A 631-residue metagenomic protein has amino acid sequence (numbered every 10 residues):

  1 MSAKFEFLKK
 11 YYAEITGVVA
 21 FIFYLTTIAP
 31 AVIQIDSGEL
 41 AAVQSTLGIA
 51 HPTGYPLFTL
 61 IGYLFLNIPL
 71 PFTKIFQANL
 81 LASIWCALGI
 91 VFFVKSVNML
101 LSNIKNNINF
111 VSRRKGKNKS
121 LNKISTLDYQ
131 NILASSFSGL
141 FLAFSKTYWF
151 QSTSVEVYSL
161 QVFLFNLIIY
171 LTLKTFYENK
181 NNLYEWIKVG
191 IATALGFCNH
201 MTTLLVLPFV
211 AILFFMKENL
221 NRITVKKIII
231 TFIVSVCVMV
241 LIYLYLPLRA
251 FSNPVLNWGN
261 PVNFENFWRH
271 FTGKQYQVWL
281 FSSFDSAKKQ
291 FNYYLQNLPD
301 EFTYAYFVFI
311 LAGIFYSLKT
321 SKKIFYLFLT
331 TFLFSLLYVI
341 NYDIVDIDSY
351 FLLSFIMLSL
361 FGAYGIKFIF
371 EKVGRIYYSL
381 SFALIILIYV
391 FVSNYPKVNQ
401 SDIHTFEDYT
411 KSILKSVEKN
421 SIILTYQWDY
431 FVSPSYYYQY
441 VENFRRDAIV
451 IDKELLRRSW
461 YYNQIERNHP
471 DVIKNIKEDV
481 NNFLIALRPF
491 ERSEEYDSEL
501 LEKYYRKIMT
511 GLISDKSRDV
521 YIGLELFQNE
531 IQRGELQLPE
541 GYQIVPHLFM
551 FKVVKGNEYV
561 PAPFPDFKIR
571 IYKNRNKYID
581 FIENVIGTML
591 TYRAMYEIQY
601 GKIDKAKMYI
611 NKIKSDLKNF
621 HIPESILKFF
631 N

Functional and structural regions predicted by a protein language model:
E14, L80-K123, L164-K174, A312 (+1 more regions): Transmembrane-helix motifs of polytopic, lipid-linked glycan transferases
V43-T46, S138-L140, Y184-N199: Membrane-interface alpha helices of multi-pass inner-membrane proteins
L101, S125-Y129, I168-K188, L195 (+2 more regions): Membrane-interface transmembrane helices that cradle and orient dolichyl/undecaprenyl
Y129, L318-K322, Y364-S393: Signature aromatic-anchored transmembrane alpha helix within multi-pass, membrane-resident enzymes that catalyze glycan
F176-Y177, L205-C237, I386: Perimembrane helix-loop-helix junctions
P299-K322: Hydrophobic, aromatic-rich transmembrane alpha-helices and their immediate juxtamembrane boundary segments
Y326-L329, L337-E371: Hydrophobic/aromatic-rich transmembrane helices and adjacent perimembrane loops
K411-I422, N443-N631: C-terminal luminal/periplasmic domains and tails of membrane-associated envelope-modifying transferases
